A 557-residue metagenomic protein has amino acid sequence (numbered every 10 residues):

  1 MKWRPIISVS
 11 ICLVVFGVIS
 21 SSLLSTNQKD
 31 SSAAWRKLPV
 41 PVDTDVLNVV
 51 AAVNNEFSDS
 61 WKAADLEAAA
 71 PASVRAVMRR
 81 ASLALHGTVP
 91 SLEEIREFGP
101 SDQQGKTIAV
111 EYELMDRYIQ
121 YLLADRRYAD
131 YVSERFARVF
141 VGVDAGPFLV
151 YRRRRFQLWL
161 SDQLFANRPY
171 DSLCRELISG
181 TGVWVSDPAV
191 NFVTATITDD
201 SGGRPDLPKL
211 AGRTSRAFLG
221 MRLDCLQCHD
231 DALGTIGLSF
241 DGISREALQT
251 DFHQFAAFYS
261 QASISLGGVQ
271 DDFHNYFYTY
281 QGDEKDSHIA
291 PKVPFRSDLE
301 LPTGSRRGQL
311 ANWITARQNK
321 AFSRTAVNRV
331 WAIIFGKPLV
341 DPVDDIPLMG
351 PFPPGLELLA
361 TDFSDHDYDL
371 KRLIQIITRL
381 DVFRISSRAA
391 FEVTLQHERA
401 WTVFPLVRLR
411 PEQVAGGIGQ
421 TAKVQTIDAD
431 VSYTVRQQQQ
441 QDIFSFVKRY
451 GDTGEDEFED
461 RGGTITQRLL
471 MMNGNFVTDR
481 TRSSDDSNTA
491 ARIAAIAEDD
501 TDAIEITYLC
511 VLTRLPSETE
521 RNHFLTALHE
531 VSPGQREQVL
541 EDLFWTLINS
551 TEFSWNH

Functional and structural regions predicted by a protein language model:
M1-R4: Positively charged n-region of N-terminal signal peptides that target proteins for export
S8-S22: Hydrophobic membrane-insertion alpha-helices, especially the h-region of bacterial N-terminal signal peptides
G17, N27, S31-Y280, F322-A360 (+4 more regions): Short, structured secondary-structure elements that scaffold catalytic or ligand/cofactor-binding regions
Y280-N328, A332-K337, D344: Active-site-adjacent "gating/activation" loops or surface patches in catalytic cores
T315, L359-F363: Conserved interaction-surface patches within small, structured recognition/assembly domains
T513: Conserved micro-motifs of the catalytic ATP-binding
